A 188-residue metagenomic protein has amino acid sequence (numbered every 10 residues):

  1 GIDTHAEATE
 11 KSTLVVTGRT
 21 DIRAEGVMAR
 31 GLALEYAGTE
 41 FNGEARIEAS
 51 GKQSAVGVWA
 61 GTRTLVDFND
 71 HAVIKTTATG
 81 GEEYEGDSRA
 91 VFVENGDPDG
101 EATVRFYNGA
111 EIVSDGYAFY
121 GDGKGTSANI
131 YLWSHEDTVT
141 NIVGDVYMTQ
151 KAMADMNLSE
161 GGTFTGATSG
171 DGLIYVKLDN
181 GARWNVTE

Functional and structural regions predicted by a protein language model:
G1-D115, Y120-V143, T149-T165, D171-R183: Surface-exposed loop/turn motifs in large extracellular/passenger domains
